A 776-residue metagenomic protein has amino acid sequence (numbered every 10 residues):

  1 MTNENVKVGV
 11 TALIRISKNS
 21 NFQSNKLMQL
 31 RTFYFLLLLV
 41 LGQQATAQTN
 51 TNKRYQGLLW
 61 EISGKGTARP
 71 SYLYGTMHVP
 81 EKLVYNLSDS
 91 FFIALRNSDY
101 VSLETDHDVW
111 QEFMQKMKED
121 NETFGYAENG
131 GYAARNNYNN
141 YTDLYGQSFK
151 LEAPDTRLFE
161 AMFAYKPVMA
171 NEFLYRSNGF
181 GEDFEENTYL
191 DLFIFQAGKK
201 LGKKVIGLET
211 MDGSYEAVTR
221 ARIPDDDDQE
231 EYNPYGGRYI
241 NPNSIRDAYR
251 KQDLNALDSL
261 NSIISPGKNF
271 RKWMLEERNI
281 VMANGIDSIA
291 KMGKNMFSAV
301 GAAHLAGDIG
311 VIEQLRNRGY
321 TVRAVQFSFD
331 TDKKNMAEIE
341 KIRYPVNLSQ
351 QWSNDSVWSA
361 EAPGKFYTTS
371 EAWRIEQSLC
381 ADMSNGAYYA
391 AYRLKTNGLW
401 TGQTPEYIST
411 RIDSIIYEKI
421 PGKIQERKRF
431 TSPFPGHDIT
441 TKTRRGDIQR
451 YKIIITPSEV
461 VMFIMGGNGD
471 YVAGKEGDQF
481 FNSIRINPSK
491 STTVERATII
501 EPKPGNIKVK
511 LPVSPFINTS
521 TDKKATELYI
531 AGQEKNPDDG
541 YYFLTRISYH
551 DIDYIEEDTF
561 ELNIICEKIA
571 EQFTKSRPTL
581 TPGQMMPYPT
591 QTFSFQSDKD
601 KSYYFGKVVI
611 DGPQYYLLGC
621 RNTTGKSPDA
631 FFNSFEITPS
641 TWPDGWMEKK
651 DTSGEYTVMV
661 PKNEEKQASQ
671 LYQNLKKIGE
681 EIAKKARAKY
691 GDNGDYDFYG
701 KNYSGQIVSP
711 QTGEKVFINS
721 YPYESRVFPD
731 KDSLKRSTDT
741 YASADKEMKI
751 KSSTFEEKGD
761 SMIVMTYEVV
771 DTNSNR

Functional and structural regions predicted by a protein language model:
M1, K7-N52, L58-W60, I484: Bacterial Sec-dependent N-terminal signal peptides
N52, V84, N187, L275-N279 (+1 more regions): A conditional alpha-helix N-cap/helix-loop micro-motif detector
L58-P266: Structured, acidic catalytic/metal-binding patches in enzyme active sites
A68, L315-Y388, K395-P435, T441-Y541 (+1 more regions): N-terminal targeting sequences that direct proteins away from the cytosol to non-cytosolic compartments
H78-P80, H107-W110, G213, A302-L305 (+2 more regions): Solvent-exposed loop/turn segments at secondary-structure junctions within structured extracellular/periplasmic domains
D89, I93, L192, Q196 (+9 more regions): Solvent-exposed, polar/charged alpha-helical surfaces in well-ordered, non-transmembrane soluble domains, broadly
N269-P345: A cross-kingdom marker for long, charged
